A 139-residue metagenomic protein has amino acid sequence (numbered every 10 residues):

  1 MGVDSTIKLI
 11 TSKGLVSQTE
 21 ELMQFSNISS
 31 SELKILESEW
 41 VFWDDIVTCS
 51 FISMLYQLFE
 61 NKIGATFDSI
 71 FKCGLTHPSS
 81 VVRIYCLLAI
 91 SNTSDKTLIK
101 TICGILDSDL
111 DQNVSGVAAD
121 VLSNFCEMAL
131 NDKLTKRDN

Functional and structural regions predicted by a protein language model:
M1-S5, I28-V41, N61-T76, D95-D107 (+1 more regions): Amphipathic alpha-helical scaffolding segments comprising HEAT/armadillo-like alpha-solenoid repeats
G14, W43-D44, P78-S79, L110-D111: Short inter-helical turns and helix N-cap capping residues of alpha-solenoid HEAT/ARM repeat scaffolds
E20-E21, F51, C86, A118: Conserved hydrophobic register position within alpha-solenoid helical repeats
L22-N27: Extended alpha-solenoid helical-repeat scaffolds
D45-I46, A119-E127: Amphipathic alpha-helical repeat scaffolds of TPR domains
